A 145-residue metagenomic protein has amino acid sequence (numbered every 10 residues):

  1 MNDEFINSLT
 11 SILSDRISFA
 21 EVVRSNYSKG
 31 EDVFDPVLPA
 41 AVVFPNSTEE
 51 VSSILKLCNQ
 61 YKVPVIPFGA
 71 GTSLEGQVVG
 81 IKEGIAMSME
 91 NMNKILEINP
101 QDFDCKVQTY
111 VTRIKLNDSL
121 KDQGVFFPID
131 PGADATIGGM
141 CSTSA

Functional and structural regions predicted by a protein language model:
M1-E31, Q60-P64: N-terminal accessory segments
L9, F34-V65, E83, M89-P131 (+1 more regions): N-terminal glycine-rich flavin-associated loop
E31-F34, G76-I81: Short glycine-biased active-site loop of nucleotidyltransferases that positions the nucleotide triphosphate and helps
F68: Conserved PLP-anchoring active-site segment centered on the Schiff-base-forming lysine
E75-V78, I85-M89: Short, acidic (Asp/Glu-rich) active-site segment that either coordinates a divalent metal cofactor
D134-G138: Beta-rich nucleic-acid/ligand-interaction surfaces
G139-A145: Short, intrinsically disordered, charge-balanced linker/junction segments flanking boundaries in proteins
